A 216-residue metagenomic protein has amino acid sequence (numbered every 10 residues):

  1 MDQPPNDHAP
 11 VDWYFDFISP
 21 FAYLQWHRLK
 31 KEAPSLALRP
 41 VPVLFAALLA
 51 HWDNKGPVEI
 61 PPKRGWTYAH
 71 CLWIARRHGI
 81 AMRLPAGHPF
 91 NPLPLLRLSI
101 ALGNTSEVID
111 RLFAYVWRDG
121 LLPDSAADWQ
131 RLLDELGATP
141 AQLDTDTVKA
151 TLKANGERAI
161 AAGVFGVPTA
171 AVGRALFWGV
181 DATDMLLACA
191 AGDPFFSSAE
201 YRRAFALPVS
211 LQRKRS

Functional and structural regions predicted by a protein language model:
P4, A9-P10, I18, A22-L36 (+1 more regions): C-terminal cap of thioredoxin/glutaredoxin-like
F15: Short beta-strand/turn micro-motifs composed of small residues that flank or help shape donor/cofactor-binding pockets
F21-V116, E200-S216: Structural alpha/beta surface segment adjacent to cysteine/selenocysteine redox centers across thiol/disulfide enzymes
